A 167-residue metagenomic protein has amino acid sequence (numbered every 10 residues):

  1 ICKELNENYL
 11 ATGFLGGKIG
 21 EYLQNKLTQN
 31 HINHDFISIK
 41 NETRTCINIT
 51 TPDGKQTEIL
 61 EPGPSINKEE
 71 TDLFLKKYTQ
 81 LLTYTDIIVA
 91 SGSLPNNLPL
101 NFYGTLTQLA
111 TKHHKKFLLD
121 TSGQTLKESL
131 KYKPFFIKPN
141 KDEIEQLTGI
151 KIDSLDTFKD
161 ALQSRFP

Functional and structural regions predicted by a protein language model:
I1-T43: Substrate-binding N-lobe of the ribokinase-like
G13-F14, I37-I39, N48-T50, L60-P62 (+2 more regions): Short beta-strand segments
G20, Q29-D35, N67-K76, Q80 (+1 more regions): Small-residue (G/A/S/T)-rich helix-start motifs and N-terminal tracts that mark the onset
I49-Y84: Conserved phosphate-binding/catalytic loop of the ribokinase/pfkB sugar-kinase fold
E58-L60, T85-S93, D120, K138-E143: Short beta-strands and strand-loop turn motifs
P64-N67, L94-L98, T125-K127, Q146: Short, small-residue-enriched loops and turns at beta-alpha junctions that line or gate enzyme active sites
G104-P167: Conserved phosphate/ATP/ADP-binding segment of small-molecule kinases
